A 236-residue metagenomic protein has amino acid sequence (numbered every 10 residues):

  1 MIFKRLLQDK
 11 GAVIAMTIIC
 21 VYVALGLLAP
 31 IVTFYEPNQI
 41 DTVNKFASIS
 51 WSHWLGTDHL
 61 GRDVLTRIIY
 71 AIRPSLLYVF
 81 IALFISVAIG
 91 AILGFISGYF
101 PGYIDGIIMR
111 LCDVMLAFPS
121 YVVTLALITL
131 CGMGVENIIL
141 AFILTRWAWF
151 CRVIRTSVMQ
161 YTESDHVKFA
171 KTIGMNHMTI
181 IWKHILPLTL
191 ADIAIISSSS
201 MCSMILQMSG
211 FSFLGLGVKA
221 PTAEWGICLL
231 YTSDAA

Functional and structural regions predicted by a protein language model:
M1-N38, L111, T189: N-terminal signal-anchor/first transmembrane alpha helix
T17, L25-L60, L214-T222: Hydrophobic alpha-helical transmembrane segments of membrane transport/permease proteins and related membrane-embedded
W54, D58, V64, I89-G90 (+3 more regions): Generic hydrophobic transmembrane alpha-helix motif, especially the helices
V64-Y99: Transmembrane alpha-helix signature in integral membrane proteins
R67-A71, L76, L111, F118 (+5 more regions): Short hydrophobic alpha-helical segments within the ABC transporter permease transmembrane module
G102-Y103, N176, G217: Short coil/turn motifs that cap or connect alpha-helices
L125, G134, I138-I139, I143 (+2 more regions): Non-cytoplasmic
Y231-A236: Conserved small/polar residues in nucleotide/adenosyl-binding loops
